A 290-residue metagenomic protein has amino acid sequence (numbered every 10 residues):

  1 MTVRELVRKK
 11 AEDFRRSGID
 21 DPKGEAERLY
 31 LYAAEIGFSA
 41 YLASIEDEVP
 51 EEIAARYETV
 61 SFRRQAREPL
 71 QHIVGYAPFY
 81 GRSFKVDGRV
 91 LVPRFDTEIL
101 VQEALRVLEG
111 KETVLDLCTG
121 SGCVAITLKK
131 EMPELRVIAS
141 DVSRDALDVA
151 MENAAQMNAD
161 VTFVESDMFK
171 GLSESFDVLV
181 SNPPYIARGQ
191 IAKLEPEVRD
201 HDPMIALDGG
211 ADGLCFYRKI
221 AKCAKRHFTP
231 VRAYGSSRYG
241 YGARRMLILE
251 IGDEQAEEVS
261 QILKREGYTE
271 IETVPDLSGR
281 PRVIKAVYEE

Functional and structural regions predicted by a protein language model:
M1-I36, A40-L42: Non-catalytic accessory regions of SAM-dependent methyltransferases
V7, A26-E27, Y57, R67-L70 (+8 more regions): A general structural signal for well-ordered alpha-helical segments in protein cores
L31-R106: Conserved AdoMet
S83, R136, D160-T162, T269-E272: Conserved beta-strand segments of alpha/beta enzyme cores
F95-K193, E197: Conserved SAM/SAH cofactor-binding pocket of Class I
Y185, V287-E290: C-terminal beta-strand of the catalytic ATP-binding
Y185-F216: Mobile active-site "lid"/loop adjacent to the S-adenosyl-L-methionine
A211-V231, G235, Y239-A286: Conserved Class I SAM-dependent methyltransferase catalytic core
